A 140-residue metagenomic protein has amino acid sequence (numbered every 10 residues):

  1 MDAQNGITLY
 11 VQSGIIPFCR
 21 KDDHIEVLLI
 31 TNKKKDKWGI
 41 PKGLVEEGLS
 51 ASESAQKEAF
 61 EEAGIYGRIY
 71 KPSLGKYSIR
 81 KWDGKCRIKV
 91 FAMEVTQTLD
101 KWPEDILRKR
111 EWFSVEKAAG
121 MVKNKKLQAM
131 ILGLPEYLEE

Functional and structural regions predicted by a protein language model:
M1-E26: Conserved N-terminal beta-strand and adjoining loop/helix that marks the start of the Nudix/MutT-like hydrolase domain
V11-S13, I25, C86-K89, R108: Change "...and in nucleic-acid phosphodiester-cleaving endonucleases..." to "...and in nucleic-acid processing enzymes
P17, L29, V90-E94: Short, well-ordered beta-strand micro-motif
C19-D22, E94-L99, V115-E116: Short loop segments at secondary-structure junctions
D23-I65: Conserved Nudix-box catalytic region and its N-terminal flanking loop in Nudix hydrolases and closely related
D36-W38, D100-E140: Nudix hydrolase/Nudix homology domain
I65-G75: A short coil-to-beta-strand element that immediately follows conserved catalytic motifs
K76-K101, E111: Active-site-adjacent beta-strand/loop module that shapes the phosphate/pyrophosphate-binding cleft
